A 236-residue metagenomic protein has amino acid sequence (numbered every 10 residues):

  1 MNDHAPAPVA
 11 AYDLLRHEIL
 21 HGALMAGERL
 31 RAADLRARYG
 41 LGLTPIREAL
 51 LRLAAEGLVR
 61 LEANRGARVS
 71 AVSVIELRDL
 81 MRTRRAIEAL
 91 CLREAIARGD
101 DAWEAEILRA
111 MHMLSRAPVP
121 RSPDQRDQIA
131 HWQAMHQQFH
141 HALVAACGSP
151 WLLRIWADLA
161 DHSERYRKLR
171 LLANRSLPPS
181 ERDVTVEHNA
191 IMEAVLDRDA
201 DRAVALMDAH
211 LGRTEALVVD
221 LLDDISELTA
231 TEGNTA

Functional and structural regions predicted by a protein language model:
M1-A97, D220-A236: Short linear motifs at protein or domain termini
P6, A130, E181-R182: Short helix-capping and inter-helix turn/linker motifs at the boundaries of alpha-helical repeat units
V9, R85, L108, R182-V186: Amphipathic alpha-helical repeat elements characteristic of tetratricopeptide repeat
G27, V72, P123-D124, L172-S176 (+1 more regions): Short amphipathic alpha-helical segments at helix-loop
A71-R78, R126, A130, R175-P178: Short, solvent-exposed segments of well-ordered alpha helices
L80, A97, D101-R170, E187-A194 (+1 more regions): Conserved amphipathic alpha-helical segments that form helical-bundle/coiled-coil interaction surfaces
K168-A236: C-terminal all-alpha effector/ligand-binding and dimerization domain of prokaryotic HTH-type transcriptional repressors
